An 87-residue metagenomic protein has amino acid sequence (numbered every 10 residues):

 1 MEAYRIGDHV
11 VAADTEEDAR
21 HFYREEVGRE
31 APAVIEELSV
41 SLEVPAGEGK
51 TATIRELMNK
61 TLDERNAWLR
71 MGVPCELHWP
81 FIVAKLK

Functional and structural regions predicted by a protein language model:
M1-I6: Short aromatic-glycine-(Arg/Gly/Cys) micro-motifs in beta-strand/loop hairpins
G7-D14: A short, exposed loop/beta-hairpin motif centered on an aromatic-Gly-Thr core
T15-A31: A short, charged, amphipathic alpha-helix used as a generic interaction element across diverse proteins
V27-K87: Short, mixed-charge low-complexity intrinsically disordered segments
